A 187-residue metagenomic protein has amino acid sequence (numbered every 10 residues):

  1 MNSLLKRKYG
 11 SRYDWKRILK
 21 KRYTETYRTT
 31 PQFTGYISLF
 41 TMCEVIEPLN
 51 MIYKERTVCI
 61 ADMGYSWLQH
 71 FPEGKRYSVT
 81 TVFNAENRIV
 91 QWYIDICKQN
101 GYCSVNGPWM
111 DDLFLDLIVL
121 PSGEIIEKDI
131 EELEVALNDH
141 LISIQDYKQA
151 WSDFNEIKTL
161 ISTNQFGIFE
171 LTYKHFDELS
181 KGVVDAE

Functional and structural regions predicted by a protein language model:
M1-R7, V119-L120, I126, E132-E134 (+1 more regions): Compact, glycine/acidic-enriched structural inserts
M1-S66: Charge-rich, low-complexity N-terminal segments
Y23-R28, E55, S78-N84, S104-V105: Intrinsically disordered, low-complexity boundary segments flanking structured domains
D62-Y102, L113-L115: Phosphate/ribose-recognition catalytic cores of enzymes acting on nucleotide-derived substrates
E73-S78, L117, D129-L133, W151-N155 (+1 more regions): Low-complexity, flexible helical/coil segments
E86, I94-C97, G101-C103, P108-W109 (+2 more regions): A long amphipathic alpha-helix within ATP-dependent nucleotide-binding catalytic cores
I89, Y93-H140: Conserved, surface-exposed functional patches that form binding/active-site neighborhoods
D153-E187: Cysteine/selenocysteine-centered motifs that mediate thiol-based redox chemistry or coordinate metal-sulfur cofactors
